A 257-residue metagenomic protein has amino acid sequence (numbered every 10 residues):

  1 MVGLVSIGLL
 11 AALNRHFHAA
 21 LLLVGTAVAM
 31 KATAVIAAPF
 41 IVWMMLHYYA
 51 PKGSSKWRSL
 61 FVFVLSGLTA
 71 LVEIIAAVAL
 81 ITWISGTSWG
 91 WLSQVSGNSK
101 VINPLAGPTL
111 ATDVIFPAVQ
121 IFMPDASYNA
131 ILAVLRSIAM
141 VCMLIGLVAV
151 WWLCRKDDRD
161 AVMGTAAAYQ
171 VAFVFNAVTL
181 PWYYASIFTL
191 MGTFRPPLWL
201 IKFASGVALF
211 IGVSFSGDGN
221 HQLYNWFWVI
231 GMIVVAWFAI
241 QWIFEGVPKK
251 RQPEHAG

Functional and structural regions predicted by a protein language model:
M1-H16, Y169: Specific aromatic-rich, kink-prone transmembrane helix
N14, G53-L65, V148-T165, P197-W199 (+1 more regions): Membrane-interface helix-loop-helix junctions at transmembrane boundaries of multi-pass membrane enzymes, predominantly
L22-L46, L80, V174-Y183: Transmembrane helices and adjacent periplasmic/lumenal helix-loop junctions of polyprenol-phosphate-dependent
A37-I75: Perimembrane helix-loop-helix junctions
V72-N98, S186: Transmembrane-lumen/periplasm boundary regions of multi-pass, lipid-linked membrane glycan transferases
I75-W83, Y169-A177, S205-G219: Aromatic-anchored segments of alpha-helical transmembrane domains
V78-A79, Q94-F175, E245-G246, K250-G257: Aromatic/glycine/proline-enriched transmembrane-helix motif characteristic of membrane-embedded glycan-assembly enzymes
R195-G257: Aromatic-enriched
